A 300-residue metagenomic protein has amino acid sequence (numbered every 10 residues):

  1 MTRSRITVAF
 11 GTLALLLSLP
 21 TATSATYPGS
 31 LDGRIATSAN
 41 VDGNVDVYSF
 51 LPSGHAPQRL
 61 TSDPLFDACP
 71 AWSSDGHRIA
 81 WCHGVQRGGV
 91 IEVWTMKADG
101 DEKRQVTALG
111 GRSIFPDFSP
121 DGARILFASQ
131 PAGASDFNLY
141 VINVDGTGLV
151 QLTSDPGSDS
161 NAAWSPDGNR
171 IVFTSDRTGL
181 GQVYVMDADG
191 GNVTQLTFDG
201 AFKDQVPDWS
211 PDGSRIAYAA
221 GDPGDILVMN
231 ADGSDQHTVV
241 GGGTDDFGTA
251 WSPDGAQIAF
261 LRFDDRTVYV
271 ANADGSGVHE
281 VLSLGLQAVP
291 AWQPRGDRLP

Functional and structural regions predicted by a protein language model:
M1-F10: Bacterial N-terminal signal peptides that target proteins for export
A9-S18: Bacterial N-terminal signal peptides
T23-P300: Sequence signature of WD/YWTD-type beta-propeller architectures
